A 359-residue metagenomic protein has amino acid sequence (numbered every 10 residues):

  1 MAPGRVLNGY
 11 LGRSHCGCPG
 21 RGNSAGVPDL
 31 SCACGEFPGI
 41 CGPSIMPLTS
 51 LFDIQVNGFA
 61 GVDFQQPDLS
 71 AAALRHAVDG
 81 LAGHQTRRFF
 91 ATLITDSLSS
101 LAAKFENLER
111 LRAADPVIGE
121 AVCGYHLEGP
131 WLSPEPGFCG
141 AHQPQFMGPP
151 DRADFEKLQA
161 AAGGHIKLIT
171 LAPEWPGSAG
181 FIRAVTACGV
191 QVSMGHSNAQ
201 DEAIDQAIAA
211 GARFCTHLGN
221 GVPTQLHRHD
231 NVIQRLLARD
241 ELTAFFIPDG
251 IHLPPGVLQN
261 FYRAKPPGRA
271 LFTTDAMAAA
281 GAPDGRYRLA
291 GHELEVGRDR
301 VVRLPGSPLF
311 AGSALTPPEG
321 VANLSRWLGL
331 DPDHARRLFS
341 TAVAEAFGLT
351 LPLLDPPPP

Functional and structural regions predicted by a protein language model:
M1-G17, P43-M46, P356-P358: N-terminal metal-binding scaffold of metallo-dependent hydrolase/deaminase domains
A2, V6, A25-D29, A33-E36: Acidic, Ala/Val/Gly-enriched low-complexity intrinsically disordered segments
C16-C18, C32-C34, C41: Cysteine-centered motifs
L51-D53, H126-E128, T273: Generic enzyme active-site microenvironment
N57-Q65, R75-K104, E120-S133, A162-E174 (+4 more regions): Divalent metal-dependent hydrolysis catalytic cores, especially in the metallo-beta-lactamase
S99-R110, F138: Metal-dependent catalytic neighborhoods of phosphoester/phosphodiester hydrolases
L127, P134-N231: Divalent metal-binding pocket/active-site signature
F181, A203-R336, A346-L349: Active-site-adjacent C-terminal substructures of enzyme catalytic domains
